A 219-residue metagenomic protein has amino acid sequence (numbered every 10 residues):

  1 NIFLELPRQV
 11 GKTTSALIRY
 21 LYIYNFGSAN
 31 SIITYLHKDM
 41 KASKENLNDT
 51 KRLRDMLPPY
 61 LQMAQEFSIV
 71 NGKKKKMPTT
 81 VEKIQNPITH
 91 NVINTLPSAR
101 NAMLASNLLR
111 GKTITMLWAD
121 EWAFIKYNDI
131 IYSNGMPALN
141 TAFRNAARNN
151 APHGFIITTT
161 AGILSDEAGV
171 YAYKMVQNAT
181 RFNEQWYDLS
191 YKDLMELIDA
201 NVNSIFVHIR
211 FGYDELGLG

Functional and structural regions predicted by a protein language model:
N1-G219: Phosphate/NTP-binding elements of NTP-utilizing enzymes
